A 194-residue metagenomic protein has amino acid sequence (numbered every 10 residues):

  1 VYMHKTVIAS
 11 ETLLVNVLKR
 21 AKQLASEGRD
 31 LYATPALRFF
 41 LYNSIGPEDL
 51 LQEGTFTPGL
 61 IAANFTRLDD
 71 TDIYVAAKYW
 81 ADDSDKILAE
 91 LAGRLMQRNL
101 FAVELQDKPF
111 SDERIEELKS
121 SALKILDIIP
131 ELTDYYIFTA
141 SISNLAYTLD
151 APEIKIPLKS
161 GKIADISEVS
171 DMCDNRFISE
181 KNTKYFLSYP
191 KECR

Functional and structural regions predicted by a protein language model:
V1-R194: Histidine-centered, transition-metal-coordinating active-site segments
